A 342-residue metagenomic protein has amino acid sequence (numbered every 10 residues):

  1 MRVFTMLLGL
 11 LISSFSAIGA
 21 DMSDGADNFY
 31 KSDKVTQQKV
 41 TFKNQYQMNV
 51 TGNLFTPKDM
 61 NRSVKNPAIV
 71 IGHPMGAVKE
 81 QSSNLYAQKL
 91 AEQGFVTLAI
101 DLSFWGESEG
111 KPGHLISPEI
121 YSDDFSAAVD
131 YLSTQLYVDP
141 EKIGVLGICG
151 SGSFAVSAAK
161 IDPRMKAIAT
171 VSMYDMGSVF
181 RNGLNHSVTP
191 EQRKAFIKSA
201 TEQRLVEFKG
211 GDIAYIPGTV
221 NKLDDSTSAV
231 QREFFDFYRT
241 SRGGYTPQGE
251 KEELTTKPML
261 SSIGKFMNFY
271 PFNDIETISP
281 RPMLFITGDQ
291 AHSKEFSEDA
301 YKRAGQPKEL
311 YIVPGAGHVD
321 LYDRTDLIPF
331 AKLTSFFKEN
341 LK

Functional and structural regions predicted by a protein language model:
D21-V64, Y322: N-terminal cap/lid segment of alpha/beta-hydrolase-fold proteins
G76-Q88, L102: The serine-hydrolase catalytic nucleophile loop
K79, W105-E141, D323, L327-P329: Catalytic nucleophile-loop/oxyanion-hole region of alpha/beta-hydrolase and closely related hydrolase-like folds
K89-E109: Conserved alpha/beta-hydrolase
V156-T240: Alpha/beta-hydrolase-fold enzymes
I278-S279, L284-T287: Short beta-strand/loop motif that positions the catalytic acidic residue of the alpha/beta-hydrolase fold
A304-V319: Catalytic histidine neighborhood in serine/cysteine hydrolases with alpha/beta-hydrolase-type architecture
A316-V319, D323-K342: Catalytic active-site module of serine/aspartate enzymes centered on a nucleophile-bearing elbow/loop
